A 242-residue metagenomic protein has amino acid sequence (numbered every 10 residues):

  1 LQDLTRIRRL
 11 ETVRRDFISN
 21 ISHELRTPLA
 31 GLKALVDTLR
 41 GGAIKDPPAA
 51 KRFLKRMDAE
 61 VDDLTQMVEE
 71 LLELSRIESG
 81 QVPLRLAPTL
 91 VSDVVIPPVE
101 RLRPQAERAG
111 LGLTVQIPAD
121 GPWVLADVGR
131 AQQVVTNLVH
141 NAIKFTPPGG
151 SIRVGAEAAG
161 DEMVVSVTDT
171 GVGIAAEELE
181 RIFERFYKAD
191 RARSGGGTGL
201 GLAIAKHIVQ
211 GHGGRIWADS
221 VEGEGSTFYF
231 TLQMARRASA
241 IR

Functional and structural regions predicted by a protein language model:
D16, I174-F186: Short conserved segment of the HATPase_c
A59-L64: Short alpha-helical segment of the dimerization/phosphotransfer core of two-component systems
S79-L84, W123-A126: Conserved micro-motifs of the catalytic ATP-binding
R85-L90, E107, G112-P122: Conserved catalytic submotifs in the C-terminal HATPase_c
A142-I143: Short helix-loop "hinge" at the ATP-lid/N-box region of the Bergerat-fold HATPase_c
G149-D161: Short beta-strand/loop element within the Bergerat-fold HATPase_c
G213-G214: Conserved glycine-rich
